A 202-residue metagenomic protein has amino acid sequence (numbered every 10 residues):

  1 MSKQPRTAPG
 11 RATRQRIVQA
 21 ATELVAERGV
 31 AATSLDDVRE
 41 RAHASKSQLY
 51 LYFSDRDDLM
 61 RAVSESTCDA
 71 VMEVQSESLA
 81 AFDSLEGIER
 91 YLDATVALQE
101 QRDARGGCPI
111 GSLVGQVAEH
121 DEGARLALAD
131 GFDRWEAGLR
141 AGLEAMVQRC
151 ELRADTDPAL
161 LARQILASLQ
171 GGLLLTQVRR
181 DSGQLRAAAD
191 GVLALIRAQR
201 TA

Functional and structural regions predicted by a protein language model:
M1-A12, A202: N-terminal intrinsically disordered/low-complexity leader segments
R16, A20-D58, A62: Helix-turn-helix
A62, S76-G107, P158-I165: Hydrophobic alpha-helical connector segments
E65-V71: Short, basic, alpha-helical segments at the C-terminal edge of helix-turn-helix-like DNA-binding modules
G87, R102-G123: Amphipathic alpha-helical segments used for helix-helix packing
L98-Q101, A145, L166-G183, L195-A202: Amphipathic C-terminal alpha-helical segment
G111, G138, T156-L175, G191-A194: Hydrophobic alpha-helical segments that form the core of small-molecule binding pockets and/or dimer interfaces
H120-L126, D133-L161, A198-A202: Hydrophobic alpha-helical bundle segments that form small-molecule/ligand-binding pockets
